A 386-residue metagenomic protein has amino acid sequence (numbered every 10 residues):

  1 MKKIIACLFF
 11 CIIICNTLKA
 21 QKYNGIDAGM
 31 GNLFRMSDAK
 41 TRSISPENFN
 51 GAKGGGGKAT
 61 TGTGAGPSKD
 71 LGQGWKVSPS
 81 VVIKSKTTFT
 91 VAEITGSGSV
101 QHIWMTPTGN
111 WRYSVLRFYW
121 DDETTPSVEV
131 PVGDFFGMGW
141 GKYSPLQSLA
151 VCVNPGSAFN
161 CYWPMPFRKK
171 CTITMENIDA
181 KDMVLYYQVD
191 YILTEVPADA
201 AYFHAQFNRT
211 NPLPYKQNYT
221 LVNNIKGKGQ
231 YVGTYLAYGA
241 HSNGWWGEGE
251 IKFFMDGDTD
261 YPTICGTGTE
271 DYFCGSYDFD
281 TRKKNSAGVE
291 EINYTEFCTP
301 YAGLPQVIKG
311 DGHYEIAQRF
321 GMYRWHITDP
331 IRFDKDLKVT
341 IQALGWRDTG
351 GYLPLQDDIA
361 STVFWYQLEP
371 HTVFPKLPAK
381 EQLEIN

Functional and structural regions predicted by a protein language model:
M1-Q21: Bacterial Sec-dependent N-terminal signal peptides
Q21-N386: Beta-strand-centric surfaces of beta-sandwich/beta-rich domains
